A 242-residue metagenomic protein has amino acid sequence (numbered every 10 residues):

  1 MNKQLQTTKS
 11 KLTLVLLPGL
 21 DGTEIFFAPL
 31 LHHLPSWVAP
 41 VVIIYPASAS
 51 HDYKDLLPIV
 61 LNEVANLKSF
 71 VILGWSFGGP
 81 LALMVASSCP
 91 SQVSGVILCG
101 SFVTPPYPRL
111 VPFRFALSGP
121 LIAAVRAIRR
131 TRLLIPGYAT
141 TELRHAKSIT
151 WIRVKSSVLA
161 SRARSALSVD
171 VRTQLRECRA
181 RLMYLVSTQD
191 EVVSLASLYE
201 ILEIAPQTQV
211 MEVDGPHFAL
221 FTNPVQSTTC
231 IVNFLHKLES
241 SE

Functional and structural regions predicted by a protein language model:
N2-A49: Conserved HGGG/HGGXW glycine-rich cap/lid loop of the alpha/beta-hydrolase fold
G74-G78, A82: Gly/Ala-rich beta-loop-alpha elbow adjacent to hydrolase catalytic centers
S87, Q92-A123: Flexible "cap/lid" loop of the alpha/beta hydrolase fold
Y107-R109, V125-R176: Conserved alpha/beta-hydrolase catalytic His-Asp/Glu region
C178, Y184-V186, D190: Short beta-strand/loop motif that positions the catalytic acidic residue of the alpha/beta-hydrolase fold
E191-S197: Conserved alpha/beta-hydrolase "acid-adjacent" motif
L198, E203-F218: Catalytic histidine neighborhood in serine/cysteine hydrolases with alpha/beta-hydrolase-type architecture
G215-T228: Catalytic histidine-centered segment of alpha/beta-hydrolase-like enzymes
